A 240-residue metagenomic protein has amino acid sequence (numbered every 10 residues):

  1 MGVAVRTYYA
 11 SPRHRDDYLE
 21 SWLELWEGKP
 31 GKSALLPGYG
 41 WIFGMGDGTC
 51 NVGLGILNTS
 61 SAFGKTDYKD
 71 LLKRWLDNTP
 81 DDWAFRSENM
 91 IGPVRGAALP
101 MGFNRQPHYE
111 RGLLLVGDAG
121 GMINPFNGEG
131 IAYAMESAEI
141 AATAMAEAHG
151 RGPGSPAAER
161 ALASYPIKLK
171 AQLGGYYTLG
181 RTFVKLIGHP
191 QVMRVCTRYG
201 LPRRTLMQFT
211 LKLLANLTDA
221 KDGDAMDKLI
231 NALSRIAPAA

Functional and structural regions predicted by a protein language model:
M1-S87: Predominantly flavin-linked oxidoreductase catalytic cores and closely associated redox partners
Y8-Y9, Y39-F43, W75, F103 (+4 more regions): Aromatic side chains
W22-K29, R86-G92, A98-M101, T210-T218 (+1 more regions): A general structural signal for short secondary-structure boundary/capping elements
N58-A144, G150, A157: FAD/FMN-dependent oxidoreductases across multiple families
A146-A240: C-terminal helical "tail/cap" subdomain of flavin- and related membrane-associated enzymes
